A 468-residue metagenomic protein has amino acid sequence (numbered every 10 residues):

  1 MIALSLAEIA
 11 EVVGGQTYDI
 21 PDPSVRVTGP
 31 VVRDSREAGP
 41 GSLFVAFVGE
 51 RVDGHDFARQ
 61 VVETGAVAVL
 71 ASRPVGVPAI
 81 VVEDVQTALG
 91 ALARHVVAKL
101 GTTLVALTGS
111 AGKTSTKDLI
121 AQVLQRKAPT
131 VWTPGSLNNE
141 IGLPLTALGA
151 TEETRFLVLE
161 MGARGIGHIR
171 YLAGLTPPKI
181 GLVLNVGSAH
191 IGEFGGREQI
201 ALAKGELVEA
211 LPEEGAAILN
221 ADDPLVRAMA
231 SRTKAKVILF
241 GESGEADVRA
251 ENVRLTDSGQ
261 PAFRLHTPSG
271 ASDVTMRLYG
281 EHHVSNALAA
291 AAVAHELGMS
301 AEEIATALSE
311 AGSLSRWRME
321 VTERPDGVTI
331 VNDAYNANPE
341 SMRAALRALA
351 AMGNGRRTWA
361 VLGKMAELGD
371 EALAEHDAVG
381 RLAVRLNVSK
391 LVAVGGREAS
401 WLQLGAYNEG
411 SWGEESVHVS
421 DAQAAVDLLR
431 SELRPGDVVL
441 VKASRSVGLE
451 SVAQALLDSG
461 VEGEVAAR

Functional and structural regions predicted by a protein language model:
M1-Y18, A38-L43, D53, K179 (+7 more regions): ATP-dependent carboxylate-amine ligase
I2-T108, S115-R126, I141, L148 (+5 more regions): Short, basic phosphate-binding NTP loop
I9, S42, V61, L92 (+16 more regions): Residue-level signal for inorganic ion chemistry
P30-V32, E63-S72, A217-N220, K236-F240 (+1 more regions): Short, hydrophobic beta-strand segments that form beta-sheet elements in well-ordered domains
A58, I169, K204, V208 (+2 more regions): Generic hydrophobic/aromatic pocket-lining and core-packing "Φ" positions
A58-E63, A173-G174, A350, V384: Non-catalytic positions within long, well-ordered alpha-helices that form the structural scaffold/packing of enzyme
A88-A221, L225-T233, S431, L440 (+1 more regions): Phosphate-binding loop of NTP-binding sites
A150-E153, A163-A189, R227-A271, E310-E320: Extended acidic/charged loop-beta regions that coordinate divalent cations and stabilize anionic phosphate/carboxylate
